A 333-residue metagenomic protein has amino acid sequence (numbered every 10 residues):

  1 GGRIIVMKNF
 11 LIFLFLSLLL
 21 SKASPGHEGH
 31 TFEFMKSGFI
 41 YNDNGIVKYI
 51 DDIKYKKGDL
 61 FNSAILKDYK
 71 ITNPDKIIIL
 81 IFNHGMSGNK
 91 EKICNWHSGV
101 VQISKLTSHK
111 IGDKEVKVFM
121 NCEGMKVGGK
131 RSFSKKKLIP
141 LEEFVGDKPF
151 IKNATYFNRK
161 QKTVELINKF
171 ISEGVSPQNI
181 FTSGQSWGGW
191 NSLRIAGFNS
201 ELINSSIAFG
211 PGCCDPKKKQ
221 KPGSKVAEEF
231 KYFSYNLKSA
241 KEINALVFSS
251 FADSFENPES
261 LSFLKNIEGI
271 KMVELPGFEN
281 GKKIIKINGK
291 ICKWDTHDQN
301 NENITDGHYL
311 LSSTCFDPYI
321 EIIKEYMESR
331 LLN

Functional and structural regions predicted by a protein language model:
F10-L19: Sec-dependent N-terminal signal peptides
S24-T72: N-terminal cap/lid segment of alpha/beta-hydrolase-fold proteins
Y69-S108: Short, surface-exposed "cap/lid" segments of acyl-processing enzymes
S108-E143: Conserved alpha/beta-hydrolase
K137-E173: Alpha/beta-hydrolase active-site loop
K169-I171, Q178-F233: Primarily recognizes the serine-hydrolase "nucleophile elbow" in alpha/beta-hydrolase and SGNH/GDSL folds
S205, G210-G281: The feature captures the conserved acid-bearing segment of alpha/beta-hydrolase catalytic domains
I270-N333: C-terminal catalytic histidine-bearing segment of alpha/beta-hydrolase fold enzymes
